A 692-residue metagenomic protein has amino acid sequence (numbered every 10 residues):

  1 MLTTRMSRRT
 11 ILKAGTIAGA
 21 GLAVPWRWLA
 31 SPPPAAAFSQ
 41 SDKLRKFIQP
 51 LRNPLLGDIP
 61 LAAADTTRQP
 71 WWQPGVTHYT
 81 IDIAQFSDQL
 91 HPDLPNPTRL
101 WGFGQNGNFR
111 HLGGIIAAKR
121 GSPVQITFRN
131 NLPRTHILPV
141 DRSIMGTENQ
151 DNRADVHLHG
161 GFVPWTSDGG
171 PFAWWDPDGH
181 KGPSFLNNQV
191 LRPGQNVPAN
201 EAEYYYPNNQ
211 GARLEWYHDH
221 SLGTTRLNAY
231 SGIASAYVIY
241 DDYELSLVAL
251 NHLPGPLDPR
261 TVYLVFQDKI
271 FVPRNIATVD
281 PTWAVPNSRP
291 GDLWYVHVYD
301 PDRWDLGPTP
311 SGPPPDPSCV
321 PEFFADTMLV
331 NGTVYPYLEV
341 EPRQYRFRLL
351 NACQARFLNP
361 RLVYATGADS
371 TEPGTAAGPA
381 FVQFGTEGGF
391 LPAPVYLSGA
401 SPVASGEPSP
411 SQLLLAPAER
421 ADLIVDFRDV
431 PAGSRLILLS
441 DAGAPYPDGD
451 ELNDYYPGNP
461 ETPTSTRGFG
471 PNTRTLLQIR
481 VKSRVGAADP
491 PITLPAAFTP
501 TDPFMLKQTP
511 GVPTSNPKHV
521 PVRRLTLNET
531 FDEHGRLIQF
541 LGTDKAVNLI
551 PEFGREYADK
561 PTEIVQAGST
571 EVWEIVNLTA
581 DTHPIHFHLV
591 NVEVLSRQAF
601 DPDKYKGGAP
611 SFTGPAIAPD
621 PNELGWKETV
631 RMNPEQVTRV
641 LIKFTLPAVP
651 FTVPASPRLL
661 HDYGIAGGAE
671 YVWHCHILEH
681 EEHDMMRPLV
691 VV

Functional and structural regions predicted by a protein language model:
L2-T4, R8-H180, R192, E201 (+7 more regions): N-terminal, post-signal-peptide metal-ligating segments of extracellular/periplasmic oxidoreductases, dominated by
I81, I126, D219, L349 (+4 more regions): Divalent metal-coordination and catalytic microenvironments
P92, T135-R142, F357-V363, H583-F587: Short, hydrophobic/aromatic beta-strand segments
E148-R192, P373-S411, G468-L476, H519-V692: Active-site pocket scaffolds in enzymes
V163-N187, I270, A284-T499, A616-A618: Histidine- and aromatic-rich segments of cupredoxin/plastocyanin-like copper-binding domains
P193-T224, N228: A conserved hydrophobic secondary-structure block that centers on an alpha-helix together with its immediately flanking
N200-Y204, E419-L423, E628, Q636-V640: Short strand-edge motifs at loop-to-beta-strand transitions and within beta-strands of extracellular beta-rich domains
G223-L227, G443-G449, H680-D684: Short acidic/polar inter-strand loop motif in beta-rich domains
